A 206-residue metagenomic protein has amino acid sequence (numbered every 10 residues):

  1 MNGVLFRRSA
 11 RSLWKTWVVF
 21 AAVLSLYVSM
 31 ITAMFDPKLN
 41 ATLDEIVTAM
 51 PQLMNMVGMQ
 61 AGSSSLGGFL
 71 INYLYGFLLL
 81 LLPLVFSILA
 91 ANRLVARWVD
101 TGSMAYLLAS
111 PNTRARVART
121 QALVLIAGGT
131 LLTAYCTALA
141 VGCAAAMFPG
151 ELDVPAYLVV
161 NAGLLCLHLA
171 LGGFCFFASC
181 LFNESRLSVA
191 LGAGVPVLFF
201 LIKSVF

Functional and structural regions predicted by a protein language model:
M1-L24: Aromatic- and glycine-rich beta-strand/loop motifs that create alpha-glucan
S25, S29-T32, R119-C180: Secretory targeting signals
S29-P37, S185-F206: Transmembrane helix segments
I31-M54: Interfacial/capping segments of alpha-helical transmembrane domains
T48-L74: Interfacial loop/helix-cap signal at membrane boundaries in integral membrane proteins
L70-R97: Long, hydrophobic alpha-helical segments
I88-L108, A122: Transmembrane helix boundary and interhelical loop/hinge segments in multi-pass membrane proteins
